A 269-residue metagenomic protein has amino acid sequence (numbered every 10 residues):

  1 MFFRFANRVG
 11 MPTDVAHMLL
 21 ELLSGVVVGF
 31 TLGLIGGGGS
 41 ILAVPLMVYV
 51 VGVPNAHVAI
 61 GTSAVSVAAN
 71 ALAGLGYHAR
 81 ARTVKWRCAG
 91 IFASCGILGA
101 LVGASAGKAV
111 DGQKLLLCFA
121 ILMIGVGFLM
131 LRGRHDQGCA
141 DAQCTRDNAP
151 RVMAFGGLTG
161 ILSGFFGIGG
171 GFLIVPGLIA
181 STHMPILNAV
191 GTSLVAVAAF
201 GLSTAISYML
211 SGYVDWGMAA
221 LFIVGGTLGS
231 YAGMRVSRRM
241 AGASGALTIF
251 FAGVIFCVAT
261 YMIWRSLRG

Functional and structural regions predicted by a protein language model:
M1-T31, V44-A56, G76-L162, A180 (+1 more regions): Juxtamembrane transmembrane-helix boundary motif
I35-V44, G167-G177: Transmembrane helix boundary and interhelical junction motifs in multipass membrane proteins
A56-I60, I186, V190, L194: Small-residue hotspots at the loop-to-helix junctions and early N-terminal turns of transmembrane alpha-helices
T62-G76: Transmembrane alpha-helices of multi-pass small-molecule transport proteins
S63-V67, S193-V197, M218-I223: Short hydrophobic/aromatic, small-residue-rich stretches within specific transmembrane helices of secondary active
I174-V175, V195, A199: A general structural signal for well-ordered alpha-helical packing
A189-A196, A246-A252: Helix-helix packing/entry segments at the starts of transmembrane helices
T204-M209: Membrane-helix boundary/interface segments in integral membrane proteins
